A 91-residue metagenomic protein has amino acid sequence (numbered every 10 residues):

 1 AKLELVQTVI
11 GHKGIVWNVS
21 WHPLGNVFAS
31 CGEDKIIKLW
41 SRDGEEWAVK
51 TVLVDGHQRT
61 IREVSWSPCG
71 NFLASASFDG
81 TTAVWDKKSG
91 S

Functional and structural regions predicted by a protein language model:
K2-L3, G44-W47, S89-S91: Short coil turn/linker residues within repeat-based beta-strand modules
V6-V9, V49-L53, S91: A short beta-strand motif characteristic of beta-propeller blades
V9-V16, L53-I61: WD40/WD-repeat beta-propeller blade N-cap
K13, I36-K38, F72, T81: A conserved positional marker within WD40/Gbeta-like beta-propeller blades
V19, I37-R42, V64, T82-K87: WD40-repeat beta-propellers
V19-G25, S65-G70: Loop/turn segments within WD40 beta-propeller blades
S30-D34, S75-D79: Conserved strand-to-loop turn within each blade of WD40 beta-propeller repeats
